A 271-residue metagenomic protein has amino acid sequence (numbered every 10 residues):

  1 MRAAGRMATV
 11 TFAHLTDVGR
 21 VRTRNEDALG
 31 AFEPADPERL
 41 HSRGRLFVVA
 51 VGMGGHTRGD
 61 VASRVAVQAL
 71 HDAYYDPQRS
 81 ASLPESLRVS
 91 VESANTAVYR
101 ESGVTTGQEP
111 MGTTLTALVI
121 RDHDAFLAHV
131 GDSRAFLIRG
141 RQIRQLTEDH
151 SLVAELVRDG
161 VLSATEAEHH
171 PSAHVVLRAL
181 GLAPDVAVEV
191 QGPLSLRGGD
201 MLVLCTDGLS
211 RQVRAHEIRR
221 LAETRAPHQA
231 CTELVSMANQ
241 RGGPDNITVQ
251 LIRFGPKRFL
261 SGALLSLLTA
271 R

Functional and structural regions predicted by a protein language model:
M1-R271: PP2C/PPM-type serine/threonine phosphatase catalytic domain
